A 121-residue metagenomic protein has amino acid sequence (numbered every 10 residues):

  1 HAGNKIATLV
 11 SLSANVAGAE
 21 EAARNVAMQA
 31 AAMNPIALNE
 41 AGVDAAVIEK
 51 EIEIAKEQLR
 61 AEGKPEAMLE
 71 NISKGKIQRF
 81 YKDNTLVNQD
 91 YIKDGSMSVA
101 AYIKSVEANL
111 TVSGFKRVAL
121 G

Functional and structural regions predicted by a protein language model:
H1-G121: N-terminal assembly/interaction segments in proteins that build large macromolecular machines
